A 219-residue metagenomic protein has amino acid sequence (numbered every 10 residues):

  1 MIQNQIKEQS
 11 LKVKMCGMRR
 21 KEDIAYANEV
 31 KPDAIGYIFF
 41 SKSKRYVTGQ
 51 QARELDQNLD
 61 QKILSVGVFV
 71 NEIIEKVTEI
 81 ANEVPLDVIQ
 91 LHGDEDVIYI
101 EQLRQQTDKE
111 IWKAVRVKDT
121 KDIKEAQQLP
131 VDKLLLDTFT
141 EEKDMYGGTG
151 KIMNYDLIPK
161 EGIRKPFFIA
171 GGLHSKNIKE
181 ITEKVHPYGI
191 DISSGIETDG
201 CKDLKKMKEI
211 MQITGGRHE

Functional and structural regions predicted by a protein language model:
M1-E219: Conserved N-terminal beta1-alpha1 strand-loop-helix module at the mouth
